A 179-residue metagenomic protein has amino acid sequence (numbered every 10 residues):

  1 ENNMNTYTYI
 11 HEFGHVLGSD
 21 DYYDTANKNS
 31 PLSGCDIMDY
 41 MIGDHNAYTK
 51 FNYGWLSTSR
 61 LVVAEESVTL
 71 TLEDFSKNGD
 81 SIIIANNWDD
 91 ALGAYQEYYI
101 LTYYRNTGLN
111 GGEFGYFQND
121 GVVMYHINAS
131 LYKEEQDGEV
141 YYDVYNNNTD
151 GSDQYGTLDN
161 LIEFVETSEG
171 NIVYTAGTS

Functional and structural regions predicted by a protein language model:
E1-G115, S130: Extracellular hydrolytic enzyme modules, especially secreted metalloproteases of the metzincin/thermolysin-like class
V68-S179: Non-catalytic C-terminal accessory/binding modules of secreted extracellular proteins
